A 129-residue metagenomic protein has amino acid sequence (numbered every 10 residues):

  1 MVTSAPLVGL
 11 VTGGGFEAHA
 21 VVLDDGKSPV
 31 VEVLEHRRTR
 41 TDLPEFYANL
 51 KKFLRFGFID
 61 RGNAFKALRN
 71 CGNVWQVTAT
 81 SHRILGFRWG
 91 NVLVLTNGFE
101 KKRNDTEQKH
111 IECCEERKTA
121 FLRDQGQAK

Functional and structural regions predicted by a protein language model:
M1-S81, V92-L93, E100-K129: Basic, Lys/Arg-enriched alpha-helical interface segments
L85-L95: Active-site beta-strand-loop-beta-strand hairpin of nuclease catalytic cores that positions key catalytic residues
